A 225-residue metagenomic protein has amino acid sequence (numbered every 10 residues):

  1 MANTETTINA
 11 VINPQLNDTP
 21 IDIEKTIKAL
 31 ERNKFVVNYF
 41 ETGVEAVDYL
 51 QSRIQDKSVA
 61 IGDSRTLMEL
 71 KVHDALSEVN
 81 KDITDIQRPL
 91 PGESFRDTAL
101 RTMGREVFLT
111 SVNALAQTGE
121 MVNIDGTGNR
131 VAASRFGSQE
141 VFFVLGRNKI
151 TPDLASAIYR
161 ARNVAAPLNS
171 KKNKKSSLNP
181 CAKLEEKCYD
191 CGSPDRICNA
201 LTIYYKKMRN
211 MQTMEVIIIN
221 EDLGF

Functional and structural regions predicted by a protein language model:
M1-N33, Y49, I54, L168-L178: Iron-sulfur (Fe-S) cluster-binding modules
M1-T7, L30, P89, L109-T118: Short, mixed-charge, low-aromatic patches
A2-E5, T84-P91, E221-L223: Short N-terminal helix-initiation segments at or just after the protein's N-terminus
T6-N9, N13, A29, N33 (+5 more regions): A near-ubiquitous, low-amplitude feature marking generic local secondary-structure context
V11-Q15, K34-V37, D82-L90, D97-L100 (+3 more regions): Short linear motifs at secondary-structure transitions and domain/linker junctions
T19, I23-A99, G104-L109: N-terminal active-site beta-alpha-beta segment that forms phosphate/nucleotide-binding and substrate-recognition loops
M103-F225: Conserved phosphate- and dinucleotide-binding cores of soluble alpha/beta proteins, encompassing both enzyme active
